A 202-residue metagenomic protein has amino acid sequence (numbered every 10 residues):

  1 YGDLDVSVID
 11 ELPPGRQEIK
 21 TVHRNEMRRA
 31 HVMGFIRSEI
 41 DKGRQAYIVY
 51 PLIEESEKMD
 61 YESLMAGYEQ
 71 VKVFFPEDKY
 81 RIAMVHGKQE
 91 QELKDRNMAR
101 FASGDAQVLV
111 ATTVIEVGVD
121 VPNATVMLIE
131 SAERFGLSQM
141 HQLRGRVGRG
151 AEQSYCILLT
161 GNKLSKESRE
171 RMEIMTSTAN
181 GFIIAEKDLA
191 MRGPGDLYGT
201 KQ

Functional and structural regions predicted by a protein language model:
Y1-E173: Inter-lobe coupling/hinge segments of SF2-like helicase ATPases
T178-Q202: C-terminal or mid-to-C-terminal helical accessory/interaction module adjacent to the motor/catalytic core
